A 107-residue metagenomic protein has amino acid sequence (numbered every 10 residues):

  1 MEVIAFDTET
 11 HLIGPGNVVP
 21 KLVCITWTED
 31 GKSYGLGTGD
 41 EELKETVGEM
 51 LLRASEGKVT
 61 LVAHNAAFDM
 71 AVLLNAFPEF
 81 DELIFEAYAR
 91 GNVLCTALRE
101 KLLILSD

Functional and structural regions predicted by a protein language model:
E2-I4, P15-G16, L22-D107: Conserved DEDDh/DEDDy metal-dependent 3′-5′ exonuclease domain
H11: Conserved Rossmann-like nucleotide-cofactor binding loop
